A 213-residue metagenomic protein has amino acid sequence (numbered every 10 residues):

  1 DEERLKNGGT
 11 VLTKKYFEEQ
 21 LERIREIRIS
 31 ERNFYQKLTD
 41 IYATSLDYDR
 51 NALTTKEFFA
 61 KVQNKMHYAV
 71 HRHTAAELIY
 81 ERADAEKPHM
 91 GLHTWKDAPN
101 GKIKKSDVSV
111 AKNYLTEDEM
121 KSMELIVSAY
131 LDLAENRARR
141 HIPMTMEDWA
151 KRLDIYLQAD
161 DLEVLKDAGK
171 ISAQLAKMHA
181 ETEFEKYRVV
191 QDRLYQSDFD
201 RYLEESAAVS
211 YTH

Functional and structural regions predicted by a protein language model:
D1-E117: Intrinsically disordered/linker segments and immediately adjacent domain-edge residues
K15, N33, K37, E57 (+6 more regions): Exposed alpha-helical structural elements
R23-E26, K37, I41, K65 (+8 more regions): Residues that form generic nucleotide/phosphate-binding pockets
D97-D160: Internal helical hairpin/lid segments
T116-D118, R201-E204: Polar/charged alpha-helical tracts
L133-Y202, V209: C-terminal accessory regions appended to core domains
T212-H213: Conserved small/polar residues in nucleotide/adenosyl-binding loops
